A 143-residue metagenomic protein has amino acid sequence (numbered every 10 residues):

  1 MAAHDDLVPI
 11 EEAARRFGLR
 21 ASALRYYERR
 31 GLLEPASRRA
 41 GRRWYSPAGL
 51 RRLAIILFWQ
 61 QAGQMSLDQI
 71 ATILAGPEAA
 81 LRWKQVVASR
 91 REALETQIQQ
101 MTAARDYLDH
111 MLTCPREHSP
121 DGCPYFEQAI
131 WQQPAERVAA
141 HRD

Functional and structural regions predicted by a protein language model:
A2-I10, R15, E34-R38, P47-D143: Arg/Lys-rich, alpha-helical DNA-contact motif
Y27: A conserved amphipathic helix/loop scaffold that creates a polar/acidic microenvironment used either to coordinate
G31: Glycine-centered, phosphate/nucleic-acid-interacting loop/turn motifs that mediate DNA/RNA or nucleotide
R42-W44: Short, basic, alpha-helical segments at the C-terminal edge of helix-turn-helix-like DNA-binding modules
